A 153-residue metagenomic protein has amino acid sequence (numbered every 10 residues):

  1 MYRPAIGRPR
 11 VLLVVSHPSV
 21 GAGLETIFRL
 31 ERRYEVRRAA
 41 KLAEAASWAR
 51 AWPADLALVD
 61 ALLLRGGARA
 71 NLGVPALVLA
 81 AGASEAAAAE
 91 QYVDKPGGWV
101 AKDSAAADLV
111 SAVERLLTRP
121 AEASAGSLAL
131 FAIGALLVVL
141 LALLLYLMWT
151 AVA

Functional and structural regions predicted by a protein language model:
R8-S19, L24-F28: Conserved acidic segment of CheY-like receiver
E31-R37: A generic structural motif
A40-L56: Acidic, metal-coordinating helix/loop segments flanking the phosphotransfer/catalytic sites of two-component signaling
L58-L62: Active-site residues of response regulator receiver
G73-A86: A short, hydrophobic beta-strand element within the central beta-sheet of small alpha/beta folds
A83-W99: Alpha4 helix (beta4-alpha4-beta5 surface) of REC/receiver domains from two-component response regulators
S104-V113: C-terminal output helix
A121-A153: C-terminal single-pass membrane-anchor helix
